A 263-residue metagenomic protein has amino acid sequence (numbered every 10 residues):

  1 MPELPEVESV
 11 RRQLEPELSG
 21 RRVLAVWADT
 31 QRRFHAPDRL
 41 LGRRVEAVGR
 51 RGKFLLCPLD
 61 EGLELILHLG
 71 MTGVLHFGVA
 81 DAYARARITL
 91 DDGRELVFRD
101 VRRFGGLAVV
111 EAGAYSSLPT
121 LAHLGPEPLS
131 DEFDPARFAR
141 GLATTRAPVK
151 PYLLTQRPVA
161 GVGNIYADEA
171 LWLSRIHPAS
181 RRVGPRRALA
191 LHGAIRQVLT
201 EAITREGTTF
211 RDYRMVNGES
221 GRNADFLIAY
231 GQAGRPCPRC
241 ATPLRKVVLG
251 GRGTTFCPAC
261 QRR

Functional and structural regions predicted by a protein language model:
M1-L121, P126-L129, G184, P258-R263: Acidic, proline/glycine-enriched N-terminal capping motif
R22-L40, G49, F54, L75-F77 (+2 more regions): Basic, nucleic-acid-binding surfaces and adjacent catalytic neighborhoods in DNA/RNA-processing proteins
P119-T144, V149: S-adenosyl-L-methionine/SAH cofactor-binding core of RNA-modifying enzymes
